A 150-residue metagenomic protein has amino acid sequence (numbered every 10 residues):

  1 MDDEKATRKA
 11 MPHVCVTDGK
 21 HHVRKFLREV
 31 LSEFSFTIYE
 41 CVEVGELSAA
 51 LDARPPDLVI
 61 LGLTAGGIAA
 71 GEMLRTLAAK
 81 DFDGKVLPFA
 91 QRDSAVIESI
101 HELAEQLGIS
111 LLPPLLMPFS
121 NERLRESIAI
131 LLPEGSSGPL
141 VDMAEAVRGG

Functional and structural regions predicted by a protein language model:
M1-H21, R28, E122-G150: Non-catalytic signal-transmission and effector/linker regions of two-component phosphorelay proteins
H21, G45, D93-S94: Helix N-cap at the beta1-alpha1 junction of Rossmann-like dinucleotide-binding domains, i.e., the first residues
H21-V42: Two-component/phosphorelay signaling modules centered on CheY-like receiver
E29-E33, A50, L103: Alpha-helical interaction/dimerization surfaces of two-component signaling modules
V42-L58: Acidic, metal-coordinating helix/loop segments flanking the phosphotransfer/catalytic sites of two-component signaling
I60-G84, A90-H101: Conserved phosphotransfer microenvironments
L87-S94, E102-S137: Output/docking surface of receiver
